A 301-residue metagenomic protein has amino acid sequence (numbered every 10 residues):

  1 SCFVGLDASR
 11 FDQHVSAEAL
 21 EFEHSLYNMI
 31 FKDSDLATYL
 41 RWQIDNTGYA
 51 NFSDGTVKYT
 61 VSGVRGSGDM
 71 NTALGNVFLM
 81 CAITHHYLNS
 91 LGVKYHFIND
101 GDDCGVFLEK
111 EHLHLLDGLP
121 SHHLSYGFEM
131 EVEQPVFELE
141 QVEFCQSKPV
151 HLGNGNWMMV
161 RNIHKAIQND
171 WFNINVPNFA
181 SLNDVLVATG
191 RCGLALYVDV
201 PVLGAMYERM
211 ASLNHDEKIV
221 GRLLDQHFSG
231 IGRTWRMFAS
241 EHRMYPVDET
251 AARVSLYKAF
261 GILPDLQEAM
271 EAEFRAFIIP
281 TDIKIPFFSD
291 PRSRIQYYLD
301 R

Functional and structural regions predicted by a protein language model:
C2-D100, G105-H114, Q141: Conserved polymerase palm-domain catalytic core
Y59, G63-G66, H112-R301: Active-site and adjacent loop segments of nucleotide-processing enzymes that use two-metal-ion phosphate chemistry
